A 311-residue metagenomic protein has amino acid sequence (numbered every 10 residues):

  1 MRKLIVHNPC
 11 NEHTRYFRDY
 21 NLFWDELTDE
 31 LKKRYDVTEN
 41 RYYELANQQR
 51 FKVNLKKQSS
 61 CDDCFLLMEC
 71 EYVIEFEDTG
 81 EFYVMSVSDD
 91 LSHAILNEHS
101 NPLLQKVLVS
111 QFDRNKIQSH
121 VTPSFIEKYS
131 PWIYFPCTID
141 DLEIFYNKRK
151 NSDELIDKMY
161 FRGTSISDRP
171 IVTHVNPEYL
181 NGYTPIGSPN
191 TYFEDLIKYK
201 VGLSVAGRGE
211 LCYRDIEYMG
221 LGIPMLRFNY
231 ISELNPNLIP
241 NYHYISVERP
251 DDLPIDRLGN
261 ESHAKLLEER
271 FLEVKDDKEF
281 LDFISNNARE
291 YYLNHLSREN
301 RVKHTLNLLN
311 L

Functional and structural regions predicted by a protein language model:
R2-P240, D252, S262, E299: Nucleotide-sugar donor-binding catalytic core of glycosyltransferases
Y218, Y244, A288: Hydrophobic, well-ordered secondary-structure elements that form the walls of internal hydrophobic environments
I245-S262, V274-K275: Conserved acidic donor-binding segment of nucleotide-sugar-dependent glycosyltransferases
E269, E273, E279-N294: A short, well-ordered alpha-helix in the C-terminal region of glycosyltransferases
R298-L311: C-terminal alpha-helical cap of glycosyltransferases
